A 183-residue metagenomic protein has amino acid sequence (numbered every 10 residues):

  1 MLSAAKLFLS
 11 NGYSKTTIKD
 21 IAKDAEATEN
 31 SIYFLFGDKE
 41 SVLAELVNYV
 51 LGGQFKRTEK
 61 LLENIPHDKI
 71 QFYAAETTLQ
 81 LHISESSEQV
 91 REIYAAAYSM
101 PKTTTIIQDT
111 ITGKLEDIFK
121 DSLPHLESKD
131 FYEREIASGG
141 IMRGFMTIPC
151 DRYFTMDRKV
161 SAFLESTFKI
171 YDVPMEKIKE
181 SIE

Functional and structural regions predicted by a protein language model:
M1-L2, S14, F34-E59, E63: An amphipathic alpha-helix adjacent to DNA-recognition modules
L2-L7, L79: Pre-recognition alpha-helix immediately N-terminal to the DNA-recognition helix within helix-turn-helix or winged-helix
L7, G53, R57, I83 (+1 more regions): Short alpha-helical functional segments enriched in proximate histidine and acidic residues
L7-S41, E45: Helix-turn-helix
E45, K56-V90, T110-T112: Hydrophobic alpha-helical connector segments
A74, S128-G139: Short, well-structured alpha-helical segments
E85-D130, M146-Y153: Short secondary-structure transition hinges
E116-H125, T147, D151-E183: C-terminal peripheral helix-coil segments that are non-catalytic and often amphipathic
